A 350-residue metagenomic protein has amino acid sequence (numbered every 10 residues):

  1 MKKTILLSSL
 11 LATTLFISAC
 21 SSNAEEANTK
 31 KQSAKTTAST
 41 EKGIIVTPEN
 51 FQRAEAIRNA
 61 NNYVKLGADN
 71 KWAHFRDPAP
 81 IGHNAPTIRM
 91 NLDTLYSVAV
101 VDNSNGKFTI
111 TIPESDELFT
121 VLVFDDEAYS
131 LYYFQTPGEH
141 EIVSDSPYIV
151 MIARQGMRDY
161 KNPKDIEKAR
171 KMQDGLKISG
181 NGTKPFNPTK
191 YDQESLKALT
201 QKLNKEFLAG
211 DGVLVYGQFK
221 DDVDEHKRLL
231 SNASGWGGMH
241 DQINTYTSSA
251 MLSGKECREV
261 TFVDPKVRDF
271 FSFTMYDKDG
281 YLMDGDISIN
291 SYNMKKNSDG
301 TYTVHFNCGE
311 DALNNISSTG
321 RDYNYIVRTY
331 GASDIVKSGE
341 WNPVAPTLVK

Functional and structural regions predicted by a protein language model:
M1-T4: Positively charged n-region of N-terminal signal peptides that target proteins for export
L11-A12: Repetitive helical segments and hydrophobic/amphipathic motifs
I17-A19: C-terminal motif of bacterial Sec signal peptides marking the signal peptidase cleavage site
A24-K350: A compositional/structural signature for long, glycine/proline-rich flexible linkers and loops on extracytoplasmic
